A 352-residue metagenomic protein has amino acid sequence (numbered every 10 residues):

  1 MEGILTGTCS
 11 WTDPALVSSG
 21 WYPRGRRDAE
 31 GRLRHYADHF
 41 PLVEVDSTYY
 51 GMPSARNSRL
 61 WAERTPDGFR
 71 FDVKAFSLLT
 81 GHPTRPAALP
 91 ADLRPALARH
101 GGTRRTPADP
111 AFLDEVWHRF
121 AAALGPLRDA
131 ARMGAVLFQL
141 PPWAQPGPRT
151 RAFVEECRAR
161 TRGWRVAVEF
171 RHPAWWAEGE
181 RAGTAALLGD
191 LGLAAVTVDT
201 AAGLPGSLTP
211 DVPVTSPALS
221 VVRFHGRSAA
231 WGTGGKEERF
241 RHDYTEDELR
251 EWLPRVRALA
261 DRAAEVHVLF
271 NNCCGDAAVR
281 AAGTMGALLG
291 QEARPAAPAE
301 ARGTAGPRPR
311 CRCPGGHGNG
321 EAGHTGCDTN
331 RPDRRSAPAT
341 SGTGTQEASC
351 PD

Functional and structural regions predicted by a protein language model:
M1-H317, H324: Residues lining hydrophobic/aromatic ligand-binding pockets adjacent to catalytic sites
P86, G283, R331, G342-T345: Hydrophobic alpha-helical membrane context
R302, N319, R334-S336, T345: Short, intrinsically disordered, low-complexity terminal segments
A305-P307, R312, N330, S336 (+1 more regions): Selective for proline/serine-rich intrinsically disordered segments in cytosolic/nuclear regulatory regions
H317-N319, H324, D328-D333, D352: Intrinsic-disorder-associated, low-complexity terminal segments enriched in Asp/Asn/His/Tyr and depleted of Lys/Arg
P338, G342-P351: Short, intrinsically disordered C-terminal tails of secreted or membrane-associated proteins
